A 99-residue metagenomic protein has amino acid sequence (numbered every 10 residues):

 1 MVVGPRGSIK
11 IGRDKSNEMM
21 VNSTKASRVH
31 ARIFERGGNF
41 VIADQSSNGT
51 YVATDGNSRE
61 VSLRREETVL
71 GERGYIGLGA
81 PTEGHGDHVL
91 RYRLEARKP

Functional and structural regions predicted by a protein language model:
V2, T24-A26, V61: Short solvent-exposed loop/turn micro-motifs enriched in small/polar/acidic residues
V3-P5, E35-R36, D44, G71: Generic beta-strand structural signal
R6-G37, E83, V89: Short, charged beta-strand/loop "edge" motif centered at a coil->beta-strand transition that forms conserved
H30-R32, V41, E67: Short, surface-exposed charged micro-motifs
G38-N39, Y75: Generic structural signal for coil-to-beta-strand starts
S46, V52-P99: C-terminal boundary/linker segments immediately following FHA domains
